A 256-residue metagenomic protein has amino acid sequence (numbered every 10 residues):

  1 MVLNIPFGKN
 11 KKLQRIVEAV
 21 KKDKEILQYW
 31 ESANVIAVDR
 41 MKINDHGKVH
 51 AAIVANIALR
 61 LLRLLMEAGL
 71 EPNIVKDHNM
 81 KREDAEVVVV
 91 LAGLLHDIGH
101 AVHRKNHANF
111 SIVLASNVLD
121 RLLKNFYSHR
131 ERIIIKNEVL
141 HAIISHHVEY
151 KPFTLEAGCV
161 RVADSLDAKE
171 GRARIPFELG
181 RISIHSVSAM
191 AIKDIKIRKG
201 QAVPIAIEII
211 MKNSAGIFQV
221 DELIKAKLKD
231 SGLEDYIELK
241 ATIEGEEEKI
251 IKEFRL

Functional and structural regions predicted by a protein language model:
M1-K22, R40-D45, V49, N56-E83 (+4 more regions): Divalent metal-dependent phosphate-bond-processing catalytic cores, especially two-metal-ion Mg2+/Mn2+ enzymes that act
K12-R15, E25-Q28, E138: Exposed alpha-helical structural elements
K24-V35, D84-A92: Active-site-adjacent bridging/hinge elements
V54, H78-A115, E138-H146: His-Asp-centered metal-binding catalytic motifs of divalent-metal-dependent phosphohydrolases/nucleases
R121-I133, Y150: Inter-helical turn/loop segments and adjacent helix faces that build the functional surface of alpha-helical bundle
